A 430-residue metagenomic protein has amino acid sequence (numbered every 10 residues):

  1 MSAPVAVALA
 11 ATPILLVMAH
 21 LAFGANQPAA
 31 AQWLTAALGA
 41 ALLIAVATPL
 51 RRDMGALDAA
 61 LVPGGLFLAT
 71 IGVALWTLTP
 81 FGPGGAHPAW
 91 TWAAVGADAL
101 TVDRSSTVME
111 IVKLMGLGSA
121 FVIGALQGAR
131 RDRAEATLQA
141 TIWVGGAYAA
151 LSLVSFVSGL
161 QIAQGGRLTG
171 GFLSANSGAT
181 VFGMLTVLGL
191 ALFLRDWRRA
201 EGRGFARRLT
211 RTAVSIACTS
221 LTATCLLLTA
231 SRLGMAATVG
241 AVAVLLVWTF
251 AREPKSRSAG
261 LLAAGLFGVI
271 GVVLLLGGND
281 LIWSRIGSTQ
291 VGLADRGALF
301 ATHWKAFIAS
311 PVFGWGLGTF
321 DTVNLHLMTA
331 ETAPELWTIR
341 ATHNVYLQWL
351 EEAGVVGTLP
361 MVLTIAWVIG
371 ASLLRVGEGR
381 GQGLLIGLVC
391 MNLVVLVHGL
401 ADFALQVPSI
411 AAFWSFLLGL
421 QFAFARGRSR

Functional and structural regions predicted by a protein language model:
M1-W143, L192-I216, A243-G268, V291 (+4 more regions): Transmembrane signal-anchor hairpin modules in multi-pass inner-membrane enzymes, especially those that act on
A11-V17, G145, V214-S220, R340 (+2 more regions): Loop-to-helix entry and N-terminal half of a specific, functionally important transmembrane alpha helix in multi-pass
A19-Q27, Y346-A353, L384-L420: Membrane helix-loop boundary segments at the extracytoplasmic
A22-L34, S152, L173-N176, T212-L246 (+3 more regions): Helix-loop-helix junctions and helix-breaking kinks within/between transmembrane helices of multi-pass membrane
G72, P80, F156-A163, S220-T229 (+5 more regions): A membrane-periplasm/extracellular boundary helix in multi-pass inner-membrane enzymes that assemble envelope glycans
L75-V102, A136, G146-G183, F193-R198 (+6 more regions): Membrane-interfacial helix-loop-helix modules of multi-pass inner-membrane proteins that assemble, modify, or transport
G82-V102, Q290-V291, K305, A309 (+1 more regions): Interfacial juxtamembrane loops and adjacent helix segments that form the catalytic/substrate-binding surfaces
A223, P334-S372: A conserved mid-to-late transmembrane alpha helix and its immediate loop/hinge that forms the functional core
